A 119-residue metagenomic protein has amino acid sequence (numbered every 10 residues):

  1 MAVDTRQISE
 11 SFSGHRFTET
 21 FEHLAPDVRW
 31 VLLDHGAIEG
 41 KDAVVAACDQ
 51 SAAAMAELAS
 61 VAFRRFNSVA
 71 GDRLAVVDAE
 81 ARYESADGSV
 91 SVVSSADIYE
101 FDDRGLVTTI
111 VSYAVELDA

Functional and structural regions predicted by a protein language model:
M1-H23: Short, low-complexity N-terminal intrinsically disordered segments enriched in polar/charged residues
T5, A25, K41-D42, L58 (+1 more regions): Low-complexity, intrinsically disordered short peptide segments enriched in small/polar/basic residues
S11, V31, V45-A119: A beta-strand edge to alpha-helix "cap/lid" segment located at domain peripheries
E22-G36: Short, solvent-exposed secondary-structure junction/capping segments
G36-A47: Short beta-edge strand/loop motif at the mouth of beta-sheet-based domains
